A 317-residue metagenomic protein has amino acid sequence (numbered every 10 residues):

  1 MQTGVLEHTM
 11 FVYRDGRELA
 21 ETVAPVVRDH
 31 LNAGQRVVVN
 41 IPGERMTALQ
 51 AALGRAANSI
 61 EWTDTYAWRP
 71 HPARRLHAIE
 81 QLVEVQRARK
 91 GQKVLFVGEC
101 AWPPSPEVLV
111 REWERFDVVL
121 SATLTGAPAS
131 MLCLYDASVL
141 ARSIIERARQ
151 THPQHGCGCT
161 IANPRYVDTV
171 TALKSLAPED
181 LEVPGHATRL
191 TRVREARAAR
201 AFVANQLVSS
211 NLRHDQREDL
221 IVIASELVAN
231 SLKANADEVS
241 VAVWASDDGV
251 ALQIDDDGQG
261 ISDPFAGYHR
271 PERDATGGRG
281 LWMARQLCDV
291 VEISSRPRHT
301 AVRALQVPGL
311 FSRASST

Functional and structural regions predicted by a protein language model:
M1-V193, F202, A301, G309-T317: Non-catalytic sensory/regulatory segments that transmit input signals in bacterial signaling proteins
V23, F116, A224, G277-G280: Amphipathic coiled-coil/heptad-repeat helices and related helical stalk/stem segments that mediate oligomerization
R28-L31, V228, L232: Short regulatory alpha-helical segment in sensory/regulatory domains of signaling proteins that mediates
Q86, L207, S231: Hydrophobic pocket-lining residues that define ligand/cofactor binding sites across diverse proteins
P178-D180, A229-T317: Conserved beta-strand-loop-beta-strand hairpin that lines the nucleotide-binding pocket of ATP/GTP-utilizing enzymes
V193, R197-E226, R273: Conserved short strand/loop->alpha-helix "switch" segment adjacent to the catalytic nucleotide/phosphoryl-transfer site
